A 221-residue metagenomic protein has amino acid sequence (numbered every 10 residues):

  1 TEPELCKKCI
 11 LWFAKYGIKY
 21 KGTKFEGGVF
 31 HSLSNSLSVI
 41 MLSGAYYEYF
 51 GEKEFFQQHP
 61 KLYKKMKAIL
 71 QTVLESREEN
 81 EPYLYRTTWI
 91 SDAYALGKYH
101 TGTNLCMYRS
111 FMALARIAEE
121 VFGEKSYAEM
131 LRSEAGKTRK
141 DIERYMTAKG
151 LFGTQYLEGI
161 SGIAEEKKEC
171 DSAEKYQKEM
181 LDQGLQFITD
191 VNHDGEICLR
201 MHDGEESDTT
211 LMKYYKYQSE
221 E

Functional and structural regions predicted by a protein language model:
T1-N80, T101-Y108: Aromatic-rich carbohydrate-recognition surfaces in CAZymes
K24-V29, I90-L96: Short helix/strand-bridging catalytic loops that position acidic/His residues to coordinate divalent metals and engage
G27, K53, T87-T88, N192: General secondary-structure edge motif
E79, T87-D92: A short, charged helix-loop
E81-Y85, L96-H100, C106-E221: Catalytic cores of carbohydrate-active enzymes
